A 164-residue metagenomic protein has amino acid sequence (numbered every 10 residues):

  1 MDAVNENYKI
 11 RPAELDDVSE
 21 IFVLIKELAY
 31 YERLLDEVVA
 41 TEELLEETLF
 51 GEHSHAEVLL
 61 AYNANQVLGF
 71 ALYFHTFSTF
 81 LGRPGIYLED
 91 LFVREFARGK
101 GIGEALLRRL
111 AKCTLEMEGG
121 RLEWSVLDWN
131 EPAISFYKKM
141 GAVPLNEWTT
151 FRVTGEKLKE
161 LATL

Functional and structural regions predicted by a protein language model:
K9-I21: A short beta-loop-alpha structural element at the N-terminal edge of CoA-dependent acyl/N-acetyltransferase catalytic
F22-T48: Conserved GNAT-fold acetyl-CoA-binding loop/helix
L49-L60, Y87: A short helix-loop-beta-strand connector motif used in the catalytic cores of GNAT acetyltransferases and, in some
L60, Q66-H75: Conserved beta-strand in the GNAT
L91-R98: A short, internal acetyl-CoA/4′-phosphopantetheine-binding micro-motif in the GNAT/acyltransferase core
E104, R108, D128-E147: Conserved active-site alpha-helix within GNAT-family acetyltransferase domains
L115-S125: Conserved GNAT acetyl-CoA-binding A-motif
W124-A133, R152-E156: Conserved beta-strand-loop-alpha-helix junction that forms the acyl-donor binding cleft
